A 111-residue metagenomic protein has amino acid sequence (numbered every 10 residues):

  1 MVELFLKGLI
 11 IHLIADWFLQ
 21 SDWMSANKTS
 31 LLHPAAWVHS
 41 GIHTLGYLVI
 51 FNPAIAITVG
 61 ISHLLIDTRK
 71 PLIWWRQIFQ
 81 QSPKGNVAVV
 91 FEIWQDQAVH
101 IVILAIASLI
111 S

Functional and structural regions predicted by a protein language model:
M1-L4, L48-A56, S111: Transmembrane helix interruption/hinge and helix-loop junction motifs
G8-H43, L64-L109: Interhelical loop and helix-boundary elements at the membrane-water interface of polytopic inner-membrane proteins
L32, I55-V59: Alpha-helical transmembrane segments and their helix-entry boundary regions
